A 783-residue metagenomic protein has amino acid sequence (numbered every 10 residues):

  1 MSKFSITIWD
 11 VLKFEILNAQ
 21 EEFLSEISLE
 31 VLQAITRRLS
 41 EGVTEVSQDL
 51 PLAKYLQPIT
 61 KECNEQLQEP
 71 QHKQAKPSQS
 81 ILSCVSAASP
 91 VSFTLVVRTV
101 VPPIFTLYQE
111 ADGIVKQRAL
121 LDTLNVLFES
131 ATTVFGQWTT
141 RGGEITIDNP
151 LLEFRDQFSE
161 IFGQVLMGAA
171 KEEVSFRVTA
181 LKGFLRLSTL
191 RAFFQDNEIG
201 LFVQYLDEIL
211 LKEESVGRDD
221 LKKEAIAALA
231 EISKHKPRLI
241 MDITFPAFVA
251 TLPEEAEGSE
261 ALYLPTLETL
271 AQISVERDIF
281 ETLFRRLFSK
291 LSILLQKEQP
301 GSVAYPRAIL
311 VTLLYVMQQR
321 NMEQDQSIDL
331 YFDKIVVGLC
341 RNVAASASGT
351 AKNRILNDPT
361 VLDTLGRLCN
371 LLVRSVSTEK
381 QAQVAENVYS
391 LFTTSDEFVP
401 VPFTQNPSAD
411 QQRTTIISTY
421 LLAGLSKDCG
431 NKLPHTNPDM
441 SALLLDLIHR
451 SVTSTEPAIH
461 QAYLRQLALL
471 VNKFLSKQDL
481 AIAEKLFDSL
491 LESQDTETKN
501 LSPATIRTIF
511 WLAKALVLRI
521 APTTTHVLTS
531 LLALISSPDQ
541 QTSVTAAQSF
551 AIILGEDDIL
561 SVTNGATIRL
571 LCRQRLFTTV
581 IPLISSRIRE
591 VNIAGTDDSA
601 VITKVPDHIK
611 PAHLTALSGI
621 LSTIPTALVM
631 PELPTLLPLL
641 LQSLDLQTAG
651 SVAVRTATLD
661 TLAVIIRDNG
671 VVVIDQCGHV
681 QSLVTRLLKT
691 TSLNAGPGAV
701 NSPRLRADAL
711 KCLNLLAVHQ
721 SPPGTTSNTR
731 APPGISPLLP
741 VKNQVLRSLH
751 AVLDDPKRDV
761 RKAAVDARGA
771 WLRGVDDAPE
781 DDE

Functional and structural regions predicted by a protein language model:
M1-A551, G555-I559, T563-I584, V605-A616 (+9 more regions): Structural marker for long, regular alpha helices in very large eukaryotic proteins
A594-T596: Fungal intrinsically disordered, low-complexity polar regions
T725-R730, G734: Intrinsically disordered, low-complexity regulatory regions of eukaryotic transcription factors
D782-E783: A beta-strand edge to alpha-helix "cap/lid" segment located at domain peripheries
